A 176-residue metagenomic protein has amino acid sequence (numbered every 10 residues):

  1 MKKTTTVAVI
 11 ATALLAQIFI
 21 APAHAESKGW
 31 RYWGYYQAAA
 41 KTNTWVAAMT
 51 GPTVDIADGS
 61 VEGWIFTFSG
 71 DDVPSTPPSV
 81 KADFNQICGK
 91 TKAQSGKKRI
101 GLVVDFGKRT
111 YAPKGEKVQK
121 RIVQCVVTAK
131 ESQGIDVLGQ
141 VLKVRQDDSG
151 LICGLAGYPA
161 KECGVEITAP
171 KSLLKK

Functional and structural regions predicted by a protein language model:
M1-V9: Bacterial N-terminal signal peptides that target proteins for export
K3-T4, Q17-K176: Ubiquitin-like/PB1-type beta-grasp interaction modules and other compact soluble beta-rich domains
V9-Q17: Bacterial N-terminal signal peptides
